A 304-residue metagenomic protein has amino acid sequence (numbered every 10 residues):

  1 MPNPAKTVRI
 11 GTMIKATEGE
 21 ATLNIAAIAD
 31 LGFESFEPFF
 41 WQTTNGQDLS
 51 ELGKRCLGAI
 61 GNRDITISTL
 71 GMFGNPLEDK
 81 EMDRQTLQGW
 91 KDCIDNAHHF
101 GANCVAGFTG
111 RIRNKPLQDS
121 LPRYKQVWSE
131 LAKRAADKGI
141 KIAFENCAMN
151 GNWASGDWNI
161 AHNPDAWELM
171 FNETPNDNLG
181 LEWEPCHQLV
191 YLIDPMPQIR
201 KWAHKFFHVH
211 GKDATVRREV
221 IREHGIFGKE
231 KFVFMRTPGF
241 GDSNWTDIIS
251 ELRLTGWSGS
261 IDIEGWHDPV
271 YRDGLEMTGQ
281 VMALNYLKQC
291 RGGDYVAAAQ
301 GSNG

Functional and structural regions predicted by a protein language model:
M1-G32, R63, G101-N103, A154 (+1 more regions): Histidine-acidic metal/acid-base catalytic patches
K6, E20-T22, G61-N62, D79-G180 (+3 more regions): Active-site acidic/histidine proton-transfer and metal-coordination neighborhood in alpha/beta enzyme cores
A16-E18, F40-Q42, F73-P76, T109-R113 (+4 more regions): Active-site-proximal loop/turn and secondary-structure-junction residues that shape catalytic pockets, frequently
A27-L49, G71-N75, A106: N-terminal substrate-binding region of glycoside hydrolase catalytic domains
E37, T69-G71, A106, A143 (+2 more regions): Conserved beta-strand positions in the central sheet of alpha/beta enzyme cores
E37-G61, I112-P116: Glycine-rich, proline-tolerant flexible connector loops at the mouths of alpha/beta enzymes
G46-G53, D83, L87, L117-L121 (+3 more regions): Flexible, glycine- and charge-enriched loops at secondary-structure boundaries
I65-I67: N-terminal glycine-rich cofactor-binding segment that shapes the pocket for flavin-like pterin cofactors
